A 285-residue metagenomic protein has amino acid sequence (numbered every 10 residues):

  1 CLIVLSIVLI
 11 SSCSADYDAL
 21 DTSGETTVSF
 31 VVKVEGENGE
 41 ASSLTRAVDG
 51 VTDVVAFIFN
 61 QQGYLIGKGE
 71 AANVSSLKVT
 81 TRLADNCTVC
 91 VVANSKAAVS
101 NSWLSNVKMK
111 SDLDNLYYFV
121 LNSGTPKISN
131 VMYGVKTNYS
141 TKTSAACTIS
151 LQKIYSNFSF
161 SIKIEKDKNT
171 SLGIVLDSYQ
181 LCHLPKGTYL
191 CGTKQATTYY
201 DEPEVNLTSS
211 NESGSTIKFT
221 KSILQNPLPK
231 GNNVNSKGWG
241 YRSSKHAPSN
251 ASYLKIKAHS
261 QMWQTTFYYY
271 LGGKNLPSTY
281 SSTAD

Functional and structural regions predicted by a protein language model:
C1-S11: Sec-dependent bacterial lipoprotein signal peptides
L9-V34, F160, D285: Bacterial Sec-dependent N-terminal signal peptides
E25-S29, S76-K78, S144-A146, N157 (+1 more regions): Intrinsic-disorder/low-complexity, polar/charged segments enriched in Ser/Thr/Lys/Arg/Asp/Glu/Gln
T27-V31, V55, C90, T148 (+2 more regions): Beta-strand secondary-structure signal
E40-S105, K166-A284: Tryptophan-paired
A97-A146, Q264-A284: Structured interaction patches on ligand/partner-binding surfaces of diverse proteins
A146-I174, Y179: Aromatic- and glycine-enriched pocket-lining scaffold segments that form the walls of small-molecule binding clefts
